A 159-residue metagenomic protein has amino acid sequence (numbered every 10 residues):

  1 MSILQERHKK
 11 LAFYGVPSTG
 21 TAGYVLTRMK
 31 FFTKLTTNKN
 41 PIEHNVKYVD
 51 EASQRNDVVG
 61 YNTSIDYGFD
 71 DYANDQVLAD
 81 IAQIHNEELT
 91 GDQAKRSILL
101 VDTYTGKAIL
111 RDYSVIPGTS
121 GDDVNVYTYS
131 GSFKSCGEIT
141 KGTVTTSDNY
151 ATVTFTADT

Functional and structural regions predicted by a protein language model:
M1-G68, V115-Y127: Solvent-exposed edge beta-strands and adjacent loop segments that serve as assembly or binding interfaces
V16-T19, D70-Y72, L100-K107: Short, flexible beta-strand-to-coil junctions
K30, D70-D71, F133-G137: Secondary-structure transition/turn motif
T63-I84: Ordered, amphipathic secondary-structure segments that act as subunit-interaction surfaces in large macromolecular
V77-I109: Short, acidic/charged, Gly/Pro-enriched secondary-structure junctions
A79-E88, D112-S114, Y129-S130, S147-D148: "Short basic amphipathic alpha-helical interaction patches in structured regions
L99-I139: Short beta-strand and beta-hairpin "edge-sheet" elements
T143-T159: Intrinsically disordered, low-complexity terminal/linker regions enriched in Pro/Ser/Gly and acidic residues
